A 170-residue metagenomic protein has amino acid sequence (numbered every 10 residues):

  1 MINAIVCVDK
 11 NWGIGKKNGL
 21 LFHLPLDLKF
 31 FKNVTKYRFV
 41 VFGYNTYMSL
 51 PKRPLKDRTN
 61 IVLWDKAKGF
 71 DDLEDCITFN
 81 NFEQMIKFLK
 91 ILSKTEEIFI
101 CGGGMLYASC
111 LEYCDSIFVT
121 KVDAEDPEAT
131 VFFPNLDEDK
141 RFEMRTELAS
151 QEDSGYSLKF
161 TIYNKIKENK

Functional and structural regions predicted by a protein language model:
M1-K170: Enzymes that bind and transform nitrogen-containing heteroaromatic metabolites
